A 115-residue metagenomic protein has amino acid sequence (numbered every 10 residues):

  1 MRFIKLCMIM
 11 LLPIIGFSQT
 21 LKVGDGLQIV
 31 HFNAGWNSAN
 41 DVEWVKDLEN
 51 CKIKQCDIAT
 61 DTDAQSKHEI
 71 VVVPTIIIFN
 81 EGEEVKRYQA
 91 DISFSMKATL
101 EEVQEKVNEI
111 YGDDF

Functional and structural regions predicted by a protein language model:
M1-L21: Bacterial Sec-dependent N-terminal signal peptides
Q19-K52: Local sequence-structure signature of Cys/Sec-based thiol-disulfide redox active-site neighborhoods
W36, T60, I92: Residue-level detector of flexible, active-site-proximal loop/helix-junction positions within diverse enzyme catalytic
K52-T60: A short beta-strand-loop structural module common to alpha/beta enzyme folds
D57, H68, S95-T99: Extracytoplasmic/periplasmic, Sec-exported soluble proteins
H68-N80: Structural micro-motif
I78-F115: Non-catalytic, surface beta->alpha helical segment in thiol-disulfide oxidoreductase systems
